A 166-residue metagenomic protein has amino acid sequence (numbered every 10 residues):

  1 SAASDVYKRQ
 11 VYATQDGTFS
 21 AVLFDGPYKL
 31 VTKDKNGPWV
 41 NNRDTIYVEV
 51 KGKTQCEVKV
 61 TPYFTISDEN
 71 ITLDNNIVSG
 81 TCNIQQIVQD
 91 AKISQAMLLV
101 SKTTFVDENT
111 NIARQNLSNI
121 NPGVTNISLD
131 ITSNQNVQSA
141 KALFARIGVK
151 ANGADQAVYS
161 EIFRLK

Functional and structural regions predicted by a protein language model:
S1, I87-T110: Solvent-exposed loop/turn segments flanking beta-strands in beta-repeat/beta-sandwich domains
A2-Y7: Short, small-residue-biased leader/transition segments that mark boundaries at the very start of proteins
R9-T14: Short beta-strand segments within Ig-like beta-sandwich modules, predominantly Fibronectin type-III
G17, L23-P38: A short, solvent-exposed beta-strand micro-motif common in secreted/extracellular proteins
F24-P27, G123, K141: A glycine-anchored, Pro-Gly-centered beta-turn/N-cap motif
K35-T61: Structured interaction patches on ligand/partner-binding surfaces of diverse proteins
S79-I87: Short edge beta-strand/loop segments characteristic of extracellular beta-sandwich folds
N134-Q156: Beta-strand-rich modules
